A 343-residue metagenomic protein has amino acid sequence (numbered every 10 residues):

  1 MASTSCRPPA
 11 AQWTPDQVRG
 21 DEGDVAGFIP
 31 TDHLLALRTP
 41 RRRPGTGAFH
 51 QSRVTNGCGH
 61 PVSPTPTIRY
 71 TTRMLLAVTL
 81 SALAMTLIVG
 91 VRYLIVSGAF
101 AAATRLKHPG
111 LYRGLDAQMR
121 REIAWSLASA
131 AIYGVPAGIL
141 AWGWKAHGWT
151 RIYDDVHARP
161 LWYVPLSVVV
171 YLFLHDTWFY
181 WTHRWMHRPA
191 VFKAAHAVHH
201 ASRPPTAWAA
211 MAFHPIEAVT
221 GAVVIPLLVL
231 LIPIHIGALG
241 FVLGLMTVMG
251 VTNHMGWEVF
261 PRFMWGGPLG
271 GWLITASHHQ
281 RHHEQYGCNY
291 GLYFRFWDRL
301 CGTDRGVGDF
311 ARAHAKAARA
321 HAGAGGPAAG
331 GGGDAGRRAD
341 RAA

Functional and structural regions predicted by a protein language model:
M1-S3, R19-D32, A36, P40 (+5 more regions): A cross-taxon signal for low-complexity, glycine/charged-rich
T71-L75, T79-A84, L106-D116, A197 (+1 more regions): Cytosolic/stromal cytosol-facing helical appendages immediately following the last transmembrane segment
L75-Y133: Alpha-helical transmembrane segments in multi-pass membrane proteins
A77-R92, Y163-L174, L239-L243: Alpha-helical transmembrane segments
L87, V91-L94, A99, L127-G143 (+2 more regions): Hydrophobic alpha-helical transmembrane segments of multi-pass integral membrane proteins
G90-F100, V170-R188, V242-F260: Transmembrane alpha-helical segments that form the membrane-embedded catalytic/substrate-channel core of multi-pass
V135-L174: Juxtamembrane helix-loop-helix connectors linking adjacent transmembrane helices in multi-pass membrane enzymes
L161-H200, T206-H214, A222: Function-critical hydrophobic alpha-helical transmembrane segments in multi-pass membrane proteins
